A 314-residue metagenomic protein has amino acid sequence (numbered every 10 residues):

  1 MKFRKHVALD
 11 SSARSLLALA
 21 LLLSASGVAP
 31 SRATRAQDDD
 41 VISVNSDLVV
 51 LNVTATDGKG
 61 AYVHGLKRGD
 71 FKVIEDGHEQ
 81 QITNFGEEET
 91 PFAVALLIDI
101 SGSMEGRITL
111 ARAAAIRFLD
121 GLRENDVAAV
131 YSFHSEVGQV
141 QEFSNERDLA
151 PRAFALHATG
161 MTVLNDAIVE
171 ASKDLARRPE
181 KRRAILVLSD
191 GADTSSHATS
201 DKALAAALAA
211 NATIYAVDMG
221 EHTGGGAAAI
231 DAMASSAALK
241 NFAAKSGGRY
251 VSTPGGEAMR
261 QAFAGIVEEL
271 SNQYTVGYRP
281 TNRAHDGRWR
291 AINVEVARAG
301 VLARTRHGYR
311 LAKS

Functional and structural regions predicted by a protein language model:
M1, S26-A29: General N-terminal leader/first-domain-start detector
M1-S12: N-terminal secretory signal peptides that target proteins for export/translocation
S12-G27: Bacterial N-terminal signal peptides
P30-S314: Scaffold/interface architecture of coatomer-like assemblies
